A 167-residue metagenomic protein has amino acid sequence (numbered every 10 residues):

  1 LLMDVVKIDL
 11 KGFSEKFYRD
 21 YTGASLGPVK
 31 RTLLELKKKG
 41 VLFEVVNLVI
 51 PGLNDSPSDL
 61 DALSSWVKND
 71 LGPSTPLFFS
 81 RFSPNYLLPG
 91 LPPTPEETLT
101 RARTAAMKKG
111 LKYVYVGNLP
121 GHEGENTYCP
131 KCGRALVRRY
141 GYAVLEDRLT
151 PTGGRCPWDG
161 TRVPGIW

Functional and structural regions predicted by a protein language model:
L1-T94: Conserved AdoMet/S-adenosylmethionine-binding subsite of the radical SAM
L53, P57-W167: Auxiliary Fe-S-binding modules of radical SAM enzymes
